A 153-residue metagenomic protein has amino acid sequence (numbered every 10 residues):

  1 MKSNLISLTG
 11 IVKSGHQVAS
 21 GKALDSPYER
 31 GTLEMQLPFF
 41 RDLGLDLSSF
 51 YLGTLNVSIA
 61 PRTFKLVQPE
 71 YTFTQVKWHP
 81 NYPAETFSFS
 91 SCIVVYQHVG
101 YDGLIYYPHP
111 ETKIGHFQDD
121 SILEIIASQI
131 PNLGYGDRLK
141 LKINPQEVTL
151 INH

Functional and structural regions predicted by a protein language model:
K2-Y82: Anionic-ligand-binding alpha/beta catalytic cores of soluble enzymes and soluble regulatory domains that recognize
P80-S91: A cross-family signal for N-terminal binding/gating loops and helix N-caps that shape access to the active site
F117-I126: Short, structured beta-strand/loop micro-motifs enriched in basic residues and often containing a Trp
A127, I143-P145: Conserved "cap/hinge" positions at secondary-structure junctions
Q129-G134: Short, surface-exposed secondary-structure edge patches
G136-L141: Loop/turn positions that initiate beta-strands
Q146-H153: Short, Lys/Arg- and Gly-enriched loop/turn segments at beta-strand edges
